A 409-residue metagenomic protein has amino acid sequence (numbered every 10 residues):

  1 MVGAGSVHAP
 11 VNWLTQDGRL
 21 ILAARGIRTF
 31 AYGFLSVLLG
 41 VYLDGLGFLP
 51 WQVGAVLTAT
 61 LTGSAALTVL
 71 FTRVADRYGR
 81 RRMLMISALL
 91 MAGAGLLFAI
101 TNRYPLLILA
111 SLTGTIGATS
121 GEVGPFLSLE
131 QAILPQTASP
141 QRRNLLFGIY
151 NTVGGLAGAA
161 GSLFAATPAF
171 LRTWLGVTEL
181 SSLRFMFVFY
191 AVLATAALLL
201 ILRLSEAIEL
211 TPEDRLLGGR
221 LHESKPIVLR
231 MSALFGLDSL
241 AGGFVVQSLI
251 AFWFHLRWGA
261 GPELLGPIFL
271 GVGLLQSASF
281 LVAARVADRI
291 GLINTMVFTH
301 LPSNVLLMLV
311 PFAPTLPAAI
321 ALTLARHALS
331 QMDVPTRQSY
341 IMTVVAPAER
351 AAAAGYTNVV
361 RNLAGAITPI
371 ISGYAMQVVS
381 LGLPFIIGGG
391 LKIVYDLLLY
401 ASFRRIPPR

Functional and structural regions predicted by a protein language model:
V11-A65, I227-L270: Helix-loop boundary and gating motifs at the non-cytosolic
G26, A94, Y104-P125, A318-M332: Hydrophobic core of transmembrane alpha-helices in multi-pass small-molecule transporters, especially MFS/SLC-type
G40-V41, G45, G158-S181, A251-F252 (+2 more regions): Transmembrane alpha-helix termini and helix-breaking/packing motifs in multi-pass membrane transporters
L61-V69, G158-A159, G273-L281, N362-A366 (+1 more regions): Residue-level signature of mid-helix packing/kink "hotspots" within the transmembrane helices of 12-pass Major
A66-N102: Conserved MFS/SLC helix-loop-helix module at the cytosolic interface between two early adjacent transmembrane helices
L67-G79, A169, S279-L292, M376: Helix-to-loop junctions at the C-terminal end of transmembrane segments in multipass secondary transporters
R82-L97, N294-L309, G389: Structural signature of the two symmetry-related core transmembrane helices
A165, A169, A191-P212, Y395-F403: C-terminal membrane-cytosol helix-exit motif in multi-pass small-molecule transporters
